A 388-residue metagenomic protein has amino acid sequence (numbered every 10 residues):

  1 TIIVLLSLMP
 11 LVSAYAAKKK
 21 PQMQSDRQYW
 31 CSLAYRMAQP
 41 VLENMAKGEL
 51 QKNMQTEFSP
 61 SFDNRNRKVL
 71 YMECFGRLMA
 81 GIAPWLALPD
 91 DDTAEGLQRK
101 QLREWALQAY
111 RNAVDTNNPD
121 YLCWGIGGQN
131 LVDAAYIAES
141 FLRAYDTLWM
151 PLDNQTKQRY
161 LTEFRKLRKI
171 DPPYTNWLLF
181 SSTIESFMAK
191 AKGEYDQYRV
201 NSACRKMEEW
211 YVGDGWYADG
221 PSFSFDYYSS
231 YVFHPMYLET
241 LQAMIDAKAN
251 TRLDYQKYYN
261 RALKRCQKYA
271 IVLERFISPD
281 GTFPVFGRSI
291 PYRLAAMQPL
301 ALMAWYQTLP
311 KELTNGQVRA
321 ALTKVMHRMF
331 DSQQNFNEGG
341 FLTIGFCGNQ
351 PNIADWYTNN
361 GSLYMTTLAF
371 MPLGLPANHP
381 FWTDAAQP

Functional and structural regions predicted by a protein language model:
T1-K19: Bacterial Sec-dependent N-terminal signal peptides
A17-C74, A80, P84, E104-A109: Low-complexity, Ser/Thr/Pro/Gly-enriched N-terminal "stalk/linker" regions
N64, K68, D226, R252 (+6 more regions): Hydrophobic alpha-helical scaffolding
Y71, I82-W85, R99-C266, R275-A301: Aromatic-lined, polymer-binding surfaces characteristic of secreted/periplasmic polysaccharide-degrading enzymes
L86-D90: Helix-turn/linker elements and helix-coil junctions of extended alpha-helical scaffolds
A94-E95: Long, charge-dense tracts
A106, C266, A270, L322-M326: Short amphipathic alpha-helical coiled-coil/interface segments
A304-P388: Extended polysaccharide-engagement surfaces of secreted carbohydrate-active enzymes
